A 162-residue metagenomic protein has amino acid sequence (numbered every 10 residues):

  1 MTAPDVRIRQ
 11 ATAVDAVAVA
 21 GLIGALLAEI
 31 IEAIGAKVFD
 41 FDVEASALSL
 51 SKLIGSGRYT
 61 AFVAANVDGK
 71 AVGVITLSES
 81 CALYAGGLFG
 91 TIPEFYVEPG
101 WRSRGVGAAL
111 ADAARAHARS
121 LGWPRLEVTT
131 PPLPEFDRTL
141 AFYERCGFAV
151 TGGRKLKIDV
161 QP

Functional and structural regions predicted by a protein language model:
M1-V17, A36, Q161-P162: Conserved N-terminal entry element of GNAT/NAT acetyltransferase domains
A13, G24-S49: Conserved GNAT-fold acetyl-CoA-binding loop/helix
S51-V63, T91: A short helix-loop-beta-strand connector motif used in the catalytic cores of GNAT acetyltransferases and, in some
T60-I75, E98: Conserved beta-hairpin
L77-Y84: A conserved beta-strand-loop-helix scaffold within acyl/acetyltransferase catalytic domains
E98, A109-R125, A149: Conserved acyl-CoA
R102, E127-T139, Q161: Conserved beta-strand-loop-alpha-helix junction that forms the acyl-donor binding cleft
A108, S120, P132-G152: Conserved active-site alpha-helix within GNAT-family acetyltransferase domains
